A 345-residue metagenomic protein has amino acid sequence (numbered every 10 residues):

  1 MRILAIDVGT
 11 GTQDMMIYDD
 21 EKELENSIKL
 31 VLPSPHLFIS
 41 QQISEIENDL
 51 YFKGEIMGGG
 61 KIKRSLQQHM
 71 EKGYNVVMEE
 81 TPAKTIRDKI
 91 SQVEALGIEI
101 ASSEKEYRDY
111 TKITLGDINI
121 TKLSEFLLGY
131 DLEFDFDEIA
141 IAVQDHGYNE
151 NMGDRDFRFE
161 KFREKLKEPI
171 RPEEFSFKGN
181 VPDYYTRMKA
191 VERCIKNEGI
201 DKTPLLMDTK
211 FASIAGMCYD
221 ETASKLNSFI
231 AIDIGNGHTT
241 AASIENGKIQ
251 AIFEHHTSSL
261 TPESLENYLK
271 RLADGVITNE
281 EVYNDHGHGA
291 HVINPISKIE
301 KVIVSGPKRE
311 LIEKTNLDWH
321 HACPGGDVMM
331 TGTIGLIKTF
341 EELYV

Functional and structural regions predicted by a protein language model:
M1-I3, V8, Y18-F229, H255-P262 (+1 more regions): Nucleotide/phosphate-binding catalytic cleft detector across ATP-hydrolyzing and phosphate-transferring enzymes
T10, A212, N236-H238: Short, glycine/acidic-enriched loop or turn micro-motifs at the edges of active sites
Q13-I17, T239-S243: Short beta-strand scaffold segments in enzyme catalytic cores
D19-E21, I244-K248: Short acidic-glycine loop/turn motifs at beta-strand connectors
S224-N227, I234-H238, I244: Short gly/pro-enriched beta-turn/loop segments at secondary-structure junctions
D233-I234, S243-E245, F253-H256, G306: Active-site proximal loops enriched in glycine and acidic residues that flank catalytic Cys/His/Asp and coordinate
T240-S243, Q250-E254, T261-E263: Extended hydrophobic-aromatic, low-complexity segments
E266-K270, W319: A hydrophobic, small-residue-rich beta->alpha segment in the mid-to-C-terminal subdomain of diverse proteins
